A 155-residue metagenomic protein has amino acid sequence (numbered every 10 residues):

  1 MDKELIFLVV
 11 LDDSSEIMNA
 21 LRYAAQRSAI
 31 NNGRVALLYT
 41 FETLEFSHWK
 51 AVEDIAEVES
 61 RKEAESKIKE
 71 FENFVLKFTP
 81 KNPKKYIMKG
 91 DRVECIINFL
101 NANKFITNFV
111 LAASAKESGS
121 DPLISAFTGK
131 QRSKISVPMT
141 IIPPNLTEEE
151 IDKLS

Functional and structural regions predicted by a protein language model:
D2-A51: Small/aliphatic-rich secondary-structure junction motif
L8, R34-A36, K84-Y86, V110 (+1 more regions): A structural signal for isolated positions on well-ordered beta-strands in alpha/beta enzyme cores
A20, S47-K50, I97-N98, D121-P122 (+1 more regions): Short, well-ordered secondary-structure micro-motifs
N31, T79, K134-S136: Short, structured coil segments at secondary-structure junctions
Y39-S66, I151-L154: Acidic, proline/glycine-rich short linear motifs
A56, R61-K84: Helix-adjacent hinge/juxtasegments
K77-F109, K153-S155: Structural beta-alpha unit
A102-S155: Gly/Ser-rich helix-loop-strand patches that form or flank binding pockets for ribonucleotide-derived cofactors
